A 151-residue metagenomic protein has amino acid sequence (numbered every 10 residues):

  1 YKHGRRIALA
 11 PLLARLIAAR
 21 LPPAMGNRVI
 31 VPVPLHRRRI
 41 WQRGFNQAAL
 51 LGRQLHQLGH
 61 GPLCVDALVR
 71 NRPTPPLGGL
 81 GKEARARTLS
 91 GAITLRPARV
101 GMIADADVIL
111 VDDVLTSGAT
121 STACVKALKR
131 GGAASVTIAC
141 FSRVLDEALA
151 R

Functional and structural regions predicted by a protein language model:
Y1-L110, S117-R151: Conserved PRPP/pyrophosphate-binding segment of the phosphoribosyltransferase/PRPP-pathway fold
